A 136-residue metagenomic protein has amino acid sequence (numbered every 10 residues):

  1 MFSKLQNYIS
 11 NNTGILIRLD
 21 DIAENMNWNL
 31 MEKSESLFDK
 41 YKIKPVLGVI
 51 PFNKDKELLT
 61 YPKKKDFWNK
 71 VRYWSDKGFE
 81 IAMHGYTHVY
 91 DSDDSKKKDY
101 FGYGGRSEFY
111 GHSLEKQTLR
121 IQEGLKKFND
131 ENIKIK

Functional and structural regions predicted by a protein language model:
M1-E80: Active-site beta->alpha N-cap acidic-glycine motif
K44, G48-K136: Metal-dependent polysaccharide deacetylase catalytic core of the NodB/CE4 family, i.e., the active-site-bearing domain
